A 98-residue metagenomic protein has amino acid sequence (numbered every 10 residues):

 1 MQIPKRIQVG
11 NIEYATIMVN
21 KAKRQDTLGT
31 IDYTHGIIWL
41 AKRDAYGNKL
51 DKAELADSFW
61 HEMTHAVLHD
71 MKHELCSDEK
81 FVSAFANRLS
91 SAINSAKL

Functional and structural regions predicted by a protein language model:
M1-Q8, A15-A41: Catalytic zinc-binding patch centered on the HExxH motif and its immediate surroundings that defines zinc-dependent
M18, L68-K72: Active-site-proximal flexible loops/turns
D32-Y33, W39-R43, T64-A66, A84: Glycine-rich loops and low-complexity Gly/Arg-rich segments that provide flexible linkers or classic glycine-based
G36-S58, H73: Short pre-active-site segment immediately N-terminal to the catalytic Zn-binding motif
G47-N48, A66-V67, C76: Short active-site-adjacent helix-start/loop capping segments
D57-H69: Active-site recognition of the HExxH zinc-binding catalytic motif
M71-L98: Post-HExxH zinc-binding segment in Zn-dependent metallohydrolases
